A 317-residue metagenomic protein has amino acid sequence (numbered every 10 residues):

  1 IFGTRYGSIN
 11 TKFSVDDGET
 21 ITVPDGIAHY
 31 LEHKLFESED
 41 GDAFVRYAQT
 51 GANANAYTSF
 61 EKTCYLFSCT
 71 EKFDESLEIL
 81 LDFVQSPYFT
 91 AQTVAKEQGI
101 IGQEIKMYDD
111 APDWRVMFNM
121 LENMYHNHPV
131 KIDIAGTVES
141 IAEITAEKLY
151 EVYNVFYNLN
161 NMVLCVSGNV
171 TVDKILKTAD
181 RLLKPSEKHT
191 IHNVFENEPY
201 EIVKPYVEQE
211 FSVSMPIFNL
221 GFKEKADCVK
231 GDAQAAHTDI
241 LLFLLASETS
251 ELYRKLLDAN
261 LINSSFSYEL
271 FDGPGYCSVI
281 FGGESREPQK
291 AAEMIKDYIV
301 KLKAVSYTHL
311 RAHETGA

Functional and structural regions predicted by a protein language model:
I1-A43, Y150-K255, A292: His/Glu-rich zincin catalytic helix
P24, H33-W114, V152-N158, K290 (+1 more regions): Active-site-adjacent, His/Asp/Glu-enriched structural segments that form or flank metal-binding and acid/base networks
T70-K72, N169-V172, E284-P288: Helix N-cap motif at beta-to-alpha junctions
F83-A91, L183-H189, D297-S306: A common structural junction motif
Y108-L159, A179, L270-D272, A317: Scaffold signal of the M16-like zinc-metallopeptidase fold and its non-catalytic homologs
N219-A226, L244-R286: A structural supersecondary motif
V279-F281, S285-Y307: Extended amphipathic alpha-helical segments enriched in small hydrophobics
T308-T315: Conserved small/polar residues in nucleotide/adenosyl-binding loops
